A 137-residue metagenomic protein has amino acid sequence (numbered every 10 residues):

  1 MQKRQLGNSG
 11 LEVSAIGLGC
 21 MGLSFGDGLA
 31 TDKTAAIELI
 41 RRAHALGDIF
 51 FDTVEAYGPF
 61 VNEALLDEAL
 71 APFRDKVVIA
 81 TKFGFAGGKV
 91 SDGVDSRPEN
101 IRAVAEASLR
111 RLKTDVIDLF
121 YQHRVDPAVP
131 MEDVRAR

Functional and structural regions predicted by a protein language model:
M1-V78: N-terminal binding-site loop/beta-alpha segment at the start of enzyme catalytic domains that lines or forms
G22-D27, A86-D92: A short acidic, helix-capping loop that chelates divalent metal ions and anchors anionic groups
L23, G58, G84-A86, R124-P127: Residue-level marker for beta-strand->alpha-helix junctions and adjacent short loops that shape enzyme
F50-V54, A80-T81, V116-Y121: Short beta-strand segments at enzyme active-site cores
E55, E63, K82, E106 (+1 more regions): Acidic-residue sensor for enzyme active/binding pockets
K76-G88: A short, structured active-site edge motif that brings together acidic residues
G88-R137: Glycine/proline-rich, positively charged, aromatic-decorated active-site loop/lid region on the catalytic face
